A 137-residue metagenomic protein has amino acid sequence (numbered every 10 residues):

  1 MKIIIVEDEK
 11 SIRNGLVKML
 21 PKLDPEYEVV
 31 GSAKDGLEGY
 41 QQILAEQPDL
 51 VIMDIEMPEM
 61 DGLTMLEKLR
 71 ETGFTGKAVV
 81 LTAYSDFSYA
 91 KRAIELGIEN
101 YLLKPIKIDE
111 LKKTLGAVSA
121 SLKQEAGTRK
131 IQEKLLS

Functional and structural regions predicted by a protein language model:
E7, D54: Active-site residues of response regulator receiver
K10-G31, A45: Two-component/phosphorelay signaling modules centered on CheY-like receiver
D24, L44-E46, L69-T75, L96: Conserved phosphotransfer cores of two-component systems
S32-Q41, G62-M65: Helix N-cap/capping motif at the beta->alpha junctions
M57: Receiver (REC) domain active-site loop signature in two-component systems and cognate sites in sensor histidine kinases
T64, S85-N100: Alpha4 helix (beta4-alpha4-beta5 surface) of REC/receiver domains from two-component response regulators
I94, N100, I106-S137: Interdomain helical linkers/hinges and coiled-coil/dimerization scaffolds that transmit conformational signals
